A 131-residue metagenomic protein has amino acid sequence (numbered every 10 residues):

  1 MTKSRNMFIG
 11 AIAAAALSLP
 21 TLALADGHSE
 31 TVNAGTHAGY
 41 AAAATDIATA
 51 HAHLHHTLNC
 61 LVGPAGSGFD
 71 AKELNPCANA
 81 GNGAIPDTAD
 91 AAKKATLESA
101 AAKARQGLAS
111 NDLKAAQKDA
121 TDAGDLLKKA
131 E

Functional and structural regions predicted by a protein language model:
M1, L24-A25: Absolute protein N-terminus
T2-A13: Bacterial N-terminal signal peptides that target proteins for export
S18-L22: N-terminal signal peptide c-region/cleavage motif recognized by signal peptidases
A25-E131: Mature extracytoplasmic or organellar-lumen-exposed domains after removal of signal/transit peptides
